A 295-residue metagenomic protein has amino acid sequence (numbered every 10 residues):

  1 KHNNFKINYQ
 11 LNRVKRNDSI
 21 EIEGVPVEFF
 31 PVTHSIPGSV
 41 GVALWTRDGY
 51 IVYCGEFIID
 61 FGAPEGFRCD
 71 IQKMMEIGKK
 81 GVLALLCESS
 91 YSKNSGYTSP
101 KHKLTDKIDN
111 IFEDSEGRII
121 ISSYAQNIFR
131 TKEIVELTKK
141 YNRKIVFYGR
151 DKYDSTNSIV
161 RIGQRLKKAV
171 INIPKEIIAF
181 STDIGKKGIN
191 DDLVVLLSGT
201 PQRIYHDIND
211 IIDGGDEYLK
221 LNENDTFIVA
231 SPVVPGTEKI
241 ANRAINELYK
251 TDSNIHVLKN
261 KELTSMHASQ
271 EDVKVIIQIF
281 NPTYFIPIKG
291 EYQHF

Functional and structural regions predicted by a protein language model:
K1-K187, H206-E217, K239-N242: His/Asp/Glu-rich metal-coordinating catalytic cores of metallo-dependent phosphodiesterases/hydrolases acting on
K132, E136, K140-N142, Q164-F295: C-terminal regulatory/interaction regions
